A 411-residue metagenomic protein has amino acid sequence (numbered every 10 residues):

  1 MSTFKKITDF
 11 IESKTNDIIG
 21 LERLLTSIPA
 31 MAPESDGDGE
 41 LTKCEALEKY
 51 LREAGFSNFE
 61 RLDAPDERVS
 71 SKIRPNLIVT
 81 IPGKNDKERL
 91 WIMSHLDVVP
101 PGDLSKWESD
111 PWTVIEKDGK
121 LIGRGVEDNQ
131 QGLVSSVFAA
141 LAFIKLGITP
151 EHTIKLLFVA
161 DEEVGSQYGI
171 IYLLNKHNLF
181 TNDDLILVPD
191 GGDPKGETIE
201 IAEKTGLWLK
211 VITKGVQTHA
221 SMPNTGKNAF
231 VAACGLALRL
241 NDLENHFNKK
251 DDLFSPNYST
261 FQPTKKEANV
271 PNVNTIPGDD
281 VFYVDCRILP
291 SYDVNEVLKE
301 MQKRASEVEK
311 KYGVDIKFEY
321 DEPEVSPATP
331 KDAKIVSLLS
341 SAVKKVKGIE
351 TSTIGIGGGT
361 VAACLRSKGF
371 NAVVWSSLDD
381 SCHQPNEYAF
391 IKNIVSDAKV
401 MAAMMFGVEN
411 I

Functional and structural regions predicted by a protein language model:
M1-K6, S13, A30, R68 (+3 more regions): Metal-dependent amide/peptide-bond hydrolase catalytic core, centered on the "pita-bread" metallohydrolase fold
S2-G102, D279-Y283, L298-E300, N393: N-terminal helical capping/dimerization or prosegment-like subdomains of hydrolases acting on amide or phosphate bonds
R61-L62, E151-V159, D184-L187, D251-D252 (+1 more regions): Beta-strand segments within the central parallel beta-sheet cores of soluble alpha/beta enzyme folds
R74, S109, E151, N182 (+2 more regions): Short, solvent-exposed loop/turn segments at the edges of secondary structure
K87-F158, L179: Active-site metal-coordination/substrate-binding segment of hydrolases, especially metallo-dependent peptidases
L96-V98, L157-S166, P189-D193, Q217 (+1 more regions): Acidic, glycine-rich active-site loops and adjacent beta-strand->loop/helix elements that engage anionic groups
L133-F143, I170-L173, A233-L236, L365 (+1 more regions): Buried hydrophobic packing segments
L173-D193: A glycine-rich helix N-cap at a beta->alpha junction
